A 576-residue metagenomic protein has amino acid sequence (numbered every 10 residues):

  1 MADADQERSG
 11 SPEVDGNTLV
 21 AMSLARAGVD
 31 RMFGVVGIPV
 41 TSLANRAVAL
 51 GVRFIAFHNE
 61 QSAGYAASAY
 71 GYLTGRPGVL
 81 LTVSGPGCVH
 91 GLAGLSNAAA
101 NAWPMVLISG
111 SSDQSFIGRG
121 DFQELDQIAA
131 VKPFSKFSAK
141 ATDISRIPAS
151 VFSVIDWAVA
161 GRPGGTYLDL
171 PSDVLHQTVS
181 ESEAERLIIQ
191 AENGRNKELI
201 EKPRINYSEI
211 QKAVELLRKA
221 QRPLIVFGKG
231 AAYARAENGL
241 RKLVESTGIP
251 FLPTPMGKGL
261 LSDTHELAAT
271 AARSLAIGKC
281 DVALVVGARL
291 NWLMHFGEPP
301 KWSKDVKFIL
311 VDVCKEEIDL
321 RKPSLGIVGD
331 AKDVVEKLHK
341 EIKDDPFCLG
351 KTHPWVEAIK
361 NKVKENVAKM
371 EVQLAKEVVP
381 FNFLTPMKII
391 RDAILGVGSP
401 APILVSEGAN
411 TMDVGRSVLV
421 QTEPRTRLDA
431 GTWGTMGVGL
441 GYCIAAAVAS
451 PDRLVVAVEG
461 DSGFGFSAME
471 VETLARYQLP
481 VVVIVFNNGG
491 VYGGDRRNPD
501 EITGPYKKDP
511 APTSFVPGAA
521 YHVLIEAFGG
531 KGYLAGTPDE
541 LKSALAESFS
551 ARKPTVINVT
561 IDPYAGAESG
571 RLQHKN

Functional and structural regions predicted by a protein language model:
A2-C348, I389, A393, P480-V483 (+2 more regions): N-terminal alpha/beta PP-like core and its mobile active-site loop of ThDP/TPP-dependent enzymes
A2-S11, S145, E192-N196, E215 (+4 more regions): Phosphate/pyrophosphate-binding active-site segments
V20, A27, V35-I38, L43-N45 (+2 more regions): Active-site diphosphate/adenylate-binding microenvironment
V52, W103, I249, V306 (+6 more regions): A structural micro-motif
I108, F116-Q123, S274-I277, I318-D319 (+4 more regions): Thiamine diphosphate
Y167, L310, V405, V458-E459: Generic enzyme active-site microenvironment
L170-D173, G228-G230, E407-N410, V559-D562: Short, well-ordered beta-to-alpha junction loops that form the rim of enzyme active sites and present histidine/acidic
G228-A232, A375-K376, G460-S462: Conserved short loop/turn motifs at secondary-structure junctions
